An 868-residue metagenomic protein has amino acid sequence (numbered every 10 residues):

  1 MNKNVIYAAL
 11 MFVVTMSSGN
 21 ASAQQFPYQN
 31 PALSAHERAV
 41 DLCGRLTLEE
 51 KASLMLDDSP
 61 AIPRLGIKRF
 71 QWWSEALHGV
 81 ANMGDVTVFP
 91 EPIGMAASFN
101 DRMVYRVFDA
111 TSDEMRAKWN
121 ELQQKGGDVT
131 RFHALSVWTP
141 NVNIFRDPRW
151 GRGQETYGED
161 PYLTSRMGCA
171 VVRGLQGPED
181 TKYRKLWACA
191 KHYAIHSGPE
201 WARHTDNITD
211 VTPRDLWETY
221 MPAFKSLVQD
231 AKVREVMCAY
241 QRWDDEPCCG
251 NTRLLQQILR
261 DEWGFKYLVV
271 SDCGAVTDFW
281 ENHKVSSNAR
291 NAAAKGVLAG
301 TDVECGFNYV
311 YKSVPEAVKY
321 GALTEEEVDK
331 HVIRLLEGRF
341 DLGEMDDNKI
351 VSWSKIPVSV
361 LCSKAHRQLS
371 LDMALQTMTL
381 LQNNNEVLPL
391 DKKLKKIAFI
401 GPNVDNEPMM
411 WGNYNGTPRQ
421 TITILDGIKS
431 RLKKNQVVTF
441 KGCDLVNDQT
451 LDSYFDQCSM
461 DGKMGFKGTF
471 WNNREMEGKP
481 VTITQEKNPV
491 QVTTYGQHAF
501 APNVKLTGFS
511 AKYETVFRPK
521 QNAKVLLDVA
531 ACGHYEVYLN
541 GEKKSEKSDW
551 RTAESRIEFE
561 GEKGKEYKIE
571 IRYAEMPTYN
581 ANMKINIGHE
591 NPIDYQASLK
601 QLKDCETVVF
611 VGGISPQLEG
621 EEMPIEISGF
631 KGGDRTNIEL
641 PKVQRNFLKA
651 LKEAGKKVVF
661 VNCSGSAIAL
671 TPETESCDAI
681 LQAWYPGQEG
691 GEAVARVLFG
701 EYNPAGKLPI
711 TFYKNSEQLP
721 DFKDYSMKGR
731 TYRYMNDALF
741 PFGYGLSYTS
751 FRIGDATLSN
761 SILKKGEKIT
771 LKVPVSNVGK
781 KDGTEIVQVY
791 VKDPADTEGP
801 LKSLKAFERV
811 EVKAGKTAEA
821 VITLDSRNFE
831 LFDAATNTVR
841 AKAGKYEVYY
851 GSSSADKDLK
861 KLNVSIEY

Functional and structural regions predicted by a protein language model:
M1-Q25: Bacterial Sec-dependent N-terminal signal peptides
S22-L831, T838-D856, Y868: Glycoside hydrolase catalytic-domain context in secreted enzymes
K857-L862: Extracellular and select intracellular beta-sandwich modules with Ser/Thr-enriched, small-residue motifs on
